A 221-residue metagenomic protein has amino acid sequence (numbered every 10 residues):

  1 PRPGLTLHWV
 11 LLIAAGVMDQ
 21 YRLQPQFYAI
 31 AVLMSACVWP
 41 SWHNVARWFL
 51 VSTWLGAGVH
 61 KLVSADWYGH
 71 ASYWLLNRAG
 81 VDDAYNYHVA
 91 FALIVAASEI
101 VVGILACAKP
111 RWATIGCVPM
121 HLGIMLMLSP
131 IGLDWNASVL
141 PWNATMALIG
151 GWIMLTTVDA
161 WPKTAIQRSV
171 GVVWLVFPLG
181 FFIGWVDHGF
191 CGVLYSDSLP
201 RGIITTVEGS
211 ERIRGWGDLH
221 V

Functional and structural regions predicted by a protein language model:
P1-L11, V32-L62, V89-L128, A147-M154 (+1 more regions): Functionalized membrane-embedded alpha-helices
R2, V17-A29, S41-A46, W67: Transmembrane alpha-helix boundary signature
A14-Q26, L62, N86, M127-V139 (+1 more regions): Membrane-interface helix caps and helix-loop-helix hairpins in membrane proteins
V59-V95: Solvent-exposed, well-ordered loop and adjacent helix/strand elements within mature globular domains that form
R78, D82, P119, L126-G132: Acidic/His-leaning functional-site neighborhoods
N143-V170: Cytosolic-side transmembrane helix boundary signature
A160-G189: Internal/C-terminal transmembrane anchor helices
V193-V221: Extracytosolic and intramembrane catalytic regions of membrane-associated proteins in envelope/secretory systems
